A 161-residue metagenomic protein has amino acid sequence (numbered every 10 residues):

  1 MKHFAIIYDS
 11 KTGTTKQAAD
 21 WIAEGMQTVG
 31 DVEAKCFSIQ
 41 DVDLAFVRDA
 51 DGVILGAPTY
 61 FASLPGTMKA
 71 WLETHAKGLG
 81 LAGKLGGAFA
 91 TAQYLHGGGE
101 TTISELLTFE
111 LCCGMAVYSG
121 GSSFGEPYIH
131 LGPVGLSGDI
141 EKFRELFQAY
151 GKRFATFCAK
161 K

Functional and structural regions predicted by a protein language model:
K2-V29: N-terminal beta1-alpha1 ligand-phosphate binding loop
F4, E33-A34, V117: Hydrophobic anchor at the start of a short beta-strand that flanks the dinucleotide cofactor-binding loop
I7-D9, F37, F89: Short hydrophobic segments within beta-strands
G25-V32, G78-G80: Short helix-capping segments at alpha-helix termini
V29, S119-K161: Glycine-rich phosphate/pyrophosphate-binding loop and the adjoining helix
V32-Q40: Short gly/ser/thr-rich secondary-structure transition/capping motifs
I39-S123: Helix-loop-strand module that forms the ligand-binding subsite of alpha/beta enzymes
